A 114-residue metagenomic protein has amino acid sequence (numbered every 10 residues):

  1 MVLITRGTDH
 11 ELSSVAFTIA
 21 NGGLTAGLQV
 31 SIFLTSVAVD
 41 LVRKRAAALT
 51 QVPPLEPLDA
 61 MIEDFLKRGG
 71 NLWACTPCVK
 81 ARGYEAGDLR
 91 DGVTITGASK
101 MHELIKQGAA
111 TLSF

Functional and structural regions predicted by a protein language model:
M1-S14, A46: Short, glycine-rich nucleotide/cofactor-binding loops
S14-I32: Histidine-anchored nucleotide/phosphate-binding helix
L24, L66, I105-K106: Anion (oxyanion) recognition and catalysis
V30-S36, L72-T76: Short internal beta-strands
A38-V52: N-terminal beta-loop-helix "entrance" segment that forms/cooperates in small-molecule cofactor or anionic ligand
A48-P53, D88-G92: Short, flexible loop segments at the rims of nucleotide/cofactor-binding pockets, characterized by
L49-T76: A glycine-rich helix N-cap at a beta->alpha junction
R82-Q107, L112-F114: C-terminal structural segments of small proteins and small subunits
